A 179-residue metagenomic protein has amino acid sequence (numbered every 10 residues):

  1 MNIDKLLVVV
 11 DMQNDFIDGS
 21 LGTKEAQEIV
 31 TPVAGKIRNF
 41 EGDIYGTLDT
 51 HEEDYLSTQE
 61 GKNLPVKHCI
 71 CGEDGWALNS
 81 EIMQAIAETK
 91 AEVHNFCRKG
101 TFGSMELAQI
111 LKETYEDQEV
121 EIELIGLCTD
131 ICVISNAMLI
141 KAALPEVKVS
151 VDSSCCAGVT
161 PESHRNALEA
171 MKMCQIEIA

Functional and structural regions predicted by a protein language model:
M1-N95, D117, K148-S150, V159-M173 (+1 more regions): Active-site acidic carboxylates
V33-N39, I134-L144: Histidine-anchored nucleotide/phosphate-binding helix
I86, L111-Y115, A143-L144: Active-site catalytic pocket residues across diverse enzymes, especially alpha/beta-hydrolases
F96-S135, A157-A179: Conserved N-terminal glycine/acidic-rich loop preference
L124, L144-E146: Glycine-enriched alpha-helix->loop->beta-strand junction motifs that scaffold or abut catalytic
